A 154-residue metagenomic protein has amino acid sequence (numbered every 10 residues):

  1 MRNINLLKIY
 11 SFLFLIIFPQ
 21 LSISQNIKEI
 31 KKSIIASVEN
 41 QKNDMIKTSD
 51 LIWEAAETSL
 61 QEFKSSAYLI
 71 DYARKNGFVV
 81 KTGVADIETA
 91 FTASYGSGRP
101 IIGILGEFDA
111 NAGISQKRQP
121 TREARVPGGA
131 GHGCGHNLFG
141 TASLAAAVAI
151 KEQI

Functional and structural regions predicted by a protein language model:
M1-N26: Bacterial Sec-dependent N-terminal signal peptides
Q25-H132, T141-L144, V148-I154: Acidic/His- and Gly-rich active-site-bordering loop/insert found across diverse amide/peptide-bond hydrolases
